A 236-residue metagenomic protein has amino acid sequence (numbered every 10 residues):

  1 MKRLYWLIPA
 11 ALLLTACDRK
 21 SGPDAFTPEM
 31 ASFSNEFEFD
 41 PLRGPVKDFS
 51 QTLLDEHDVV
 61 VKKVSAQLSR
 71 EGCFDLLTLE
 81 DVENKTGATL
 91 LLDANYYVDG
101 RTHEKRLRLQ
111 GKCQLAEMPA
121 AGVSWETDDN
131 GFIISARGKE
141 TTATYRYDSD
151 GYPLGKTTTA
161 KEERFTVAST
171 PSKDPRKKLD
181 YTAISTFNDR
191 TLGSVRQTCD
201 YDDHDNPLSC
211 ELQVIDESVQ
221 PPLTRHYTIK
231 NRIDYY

Functional and structural regions predicted by a protein language model:
M1-T15: Sec-dependent bacterial lipoprotein signal peptides
C17-Y236: Buried hydrophobic residues that stabilize the cores of well-folded domains
